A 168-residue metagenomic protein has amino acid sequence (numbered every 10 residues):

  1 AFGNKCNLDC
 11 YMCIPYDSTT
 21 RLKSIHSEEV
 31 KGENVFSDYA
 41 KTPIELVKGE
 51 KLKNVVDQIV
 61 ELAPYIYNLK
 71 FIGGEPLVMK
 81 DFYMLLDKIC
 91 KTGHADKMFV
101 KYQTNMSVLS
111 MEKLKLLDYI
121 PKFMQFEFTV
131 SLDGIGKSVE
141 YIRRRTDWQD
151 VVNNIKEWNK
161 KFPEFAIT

Functional and structural regions predicted by a protein language model:
A1-K5, Y16-K51, A63-F82, T92-E112 (+2 more regions): Core AdoMet radical
L8-M12: C-type cytochrome heme c attachment motif
V55-L62: Conserved acidic catalytic loop of the alpha/beta-hydrolase fold
V56, L86, L114-L117, V152-N159: Generic structural signal for well-ordered alpha-helices, preferentially at hydrophobic/aromatic core positions
